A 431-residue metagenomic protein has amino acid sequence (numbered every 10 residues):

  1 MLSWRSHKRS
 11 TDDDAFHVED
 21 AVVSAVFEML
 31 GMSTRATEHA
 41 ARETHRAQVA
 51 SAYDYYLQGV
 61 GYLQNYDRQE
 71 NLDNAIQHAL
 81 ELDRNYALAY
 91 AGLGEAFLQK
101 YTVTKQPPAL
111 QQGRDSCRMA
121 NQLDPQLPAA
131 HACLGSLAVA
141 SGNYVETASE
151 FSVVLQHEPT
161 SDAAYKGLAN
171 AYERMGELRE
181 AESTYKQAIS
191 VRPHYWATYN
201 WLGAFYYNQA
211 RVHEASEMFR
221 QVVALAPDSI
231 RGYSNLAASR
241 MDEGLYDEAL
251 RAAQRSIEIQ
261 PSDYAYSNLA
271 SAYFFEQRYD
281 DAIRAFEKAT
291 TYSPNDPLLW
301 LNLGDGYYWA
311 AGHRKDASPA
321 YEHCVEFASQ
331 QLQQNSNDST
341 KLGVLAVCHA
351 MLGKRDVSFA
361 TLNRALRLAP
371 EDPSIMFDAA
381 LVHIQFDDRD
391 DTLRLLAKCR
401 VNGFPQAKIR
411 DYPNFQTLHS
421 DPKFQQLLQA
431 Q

Functional and structural regions predicted by a protein language model:
M1-N74, E146: Catalytic-center loop of serine/cysteine hydrolases
Q48-Q64, A91, P128, A132 (+9 more regions): Alpha-helical tetratricopeptide repeat
G61-Y62, E95-Q99, L137-A138, A171 (+4 more regions): Hydrophobic face of amphipathic alpha-helices that form TPR/SEL1-like repeat modules and related alpha-solenoid
L63-N71, Q99-Q111, G142-V145, G176 (+3 more regions): Short coil/turn connectors between adjacent alpha-helices in alpha-solenoid helical repeat scaffolds
Q69-N85, P108-D124, E150, C324 (+1 more regions): Amphipathic alpha-helices of TPR/Sel1-like and other helical repeat/solenoid scaffolds
Q77-K105: Short, charge-rich amphipathic alpha-helical segments embedded in non-transmembrane helical bundles/solenoids
P107, E180-L202, Y206-Q431: Alpha-helical protein-protein interaction modules
P108-A132, S136-A163, E177-K186, S190-R192 (+4 more regions): Outer-membrane beta-barrel transmembrane domain signature of Gram-negative proteins, especially the mid-to-C-terminal
